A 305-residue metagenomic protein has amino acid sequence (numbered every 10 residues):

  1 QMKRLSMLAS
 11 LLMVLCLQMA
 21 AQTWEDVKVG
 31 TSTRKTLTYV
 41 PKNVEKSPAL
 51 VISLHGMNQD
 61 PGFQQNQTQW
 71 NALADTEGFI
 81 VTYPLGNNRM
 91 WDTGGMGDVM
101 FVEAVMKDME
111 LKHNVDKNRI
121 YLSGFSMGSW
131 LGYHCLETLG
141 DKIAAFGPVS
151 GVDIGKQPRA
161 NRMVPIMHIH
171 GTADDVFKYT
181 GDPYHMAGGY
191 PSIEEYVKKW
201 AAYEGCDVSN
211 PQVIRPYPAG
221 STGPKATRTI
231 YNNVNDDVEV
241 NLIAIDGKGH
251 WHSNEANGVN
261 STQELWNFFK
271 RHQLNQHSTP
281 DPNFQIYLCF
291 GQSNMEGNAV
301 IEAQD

Functional and structural regions predicted by a protein language model:
Q1-Q22, T279: Bacterial Sec-dependent N-terminal signal peptides
M19-L50, G62, G94, S123-V149 (+6 more regions): A domain-start/cap signature at the N-terminus of enzymes
E25-V40, K46-Y121, H134, T138 (+1 more regions): Serine-hydrolase catalytic machinery in alpha/beta-hydrolase-like enzymes
P48-A49, R119, V164-P165, V240 (+1 more regions): Alpha/beta-hydrolase fold active-site loops
L54-Q59, Q64, L85-N87, E110-H113 (+9 more regions): Cell-envelope and extracellular/periplasmic
E103-M106, E110, G140, V197-A201 (+2 more regions): Non-transmembrane alpha-helical segments in soluble domains of secreted/periplasmic/extracellular proteins
A144-P224, I230-D236: The feature captures the conserved acid-bearing segment of alpha/beta-hydrolase catalytic domains
E255-Q263: Post-His helix in hydrolase/transferase enzymes
